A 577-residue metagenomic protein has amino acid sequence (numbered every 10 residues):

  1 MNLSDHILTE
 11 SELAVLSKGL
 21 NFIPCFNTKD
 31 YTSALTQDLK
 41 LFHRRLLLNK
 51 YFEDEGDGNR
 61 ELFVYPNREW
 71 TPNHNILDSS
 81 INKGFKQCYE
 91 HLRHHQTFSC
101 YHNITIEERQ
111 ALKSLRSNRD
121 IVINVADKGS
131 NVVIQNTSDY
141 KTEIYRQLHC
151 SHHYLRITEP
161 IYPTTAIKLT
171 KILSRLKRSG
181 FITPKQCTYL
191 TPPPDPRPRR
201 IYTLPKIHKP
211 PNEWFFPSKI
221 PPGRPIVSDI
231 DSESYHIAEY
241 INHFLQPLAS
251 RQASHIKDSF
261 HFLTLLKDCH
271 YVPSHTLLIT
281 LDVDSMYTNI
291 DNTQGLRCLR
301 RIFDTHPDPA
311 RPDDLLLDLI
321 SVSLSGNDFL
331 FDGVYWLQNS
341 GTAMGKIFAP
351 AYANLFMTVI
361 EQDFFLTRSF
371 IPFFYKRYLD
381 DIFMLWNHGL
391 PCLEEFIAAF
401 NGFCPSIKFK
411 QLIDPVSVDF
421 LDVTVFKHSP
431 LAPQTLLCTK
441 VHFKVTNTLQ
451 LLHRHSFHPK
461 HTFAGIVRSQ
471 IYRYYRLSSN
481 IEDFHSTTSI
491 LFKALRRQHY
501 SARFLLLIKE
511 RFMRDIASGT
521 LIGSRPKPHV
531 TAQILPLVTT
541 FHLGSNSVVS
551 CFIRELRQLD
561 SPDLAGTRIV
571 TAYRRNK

Functional and structural regions predicted by a protein language model:
M1-K577: Charged structural interfaces that engage phosphate-rich ligands and support phosphoryl-transfer chemistry
